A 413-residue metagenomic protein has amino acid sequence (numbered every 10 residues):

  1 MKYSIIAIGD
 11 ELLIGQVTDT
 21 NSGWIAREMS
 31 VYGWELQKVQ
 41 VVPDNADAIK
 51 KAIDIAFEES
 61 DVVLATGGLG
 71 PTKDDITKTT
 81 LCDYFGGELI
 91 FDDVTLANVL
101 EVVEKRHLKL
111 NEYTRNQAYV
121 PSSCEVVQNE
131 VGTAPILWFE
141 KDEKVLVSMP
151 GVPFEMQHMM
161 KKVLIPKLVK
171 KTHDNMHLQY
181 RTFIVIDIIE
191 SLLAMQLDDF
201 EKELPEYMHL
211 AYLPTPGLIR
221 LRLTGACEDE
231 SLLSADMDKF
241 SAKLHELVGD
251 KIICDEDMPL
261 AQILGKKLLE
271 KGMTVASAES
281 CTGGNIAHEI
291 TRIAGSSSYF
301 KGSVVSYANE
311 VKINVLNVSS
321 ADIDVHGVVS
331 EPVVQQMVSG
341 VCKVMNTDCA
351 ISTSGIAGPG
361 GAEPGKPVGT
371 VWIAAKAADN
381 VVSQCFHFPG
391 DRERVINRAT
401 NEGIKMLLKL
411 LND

Functional and structural regions predicted by a protein language model:
M1-Q40, S231-A235: Glycine-rich phosphate/diphosphate-binding loop of Rossmann-like nucleotide-binding domains
Y3-I5, L146, V275: Conserved hydrophobic helix-helix packing surfaces used for dimerization/oligomerization
D10-E11, G68-P71, G151-F154, L218 (+1 more regions): Short glycine-rich anion-binding loops that position phosphate/pyrophosphate groups of nucleotides and phosphorylated
A26, S30-I55, F91-G132, V311-D348: Glycine-rich oxoanion-binding loops at beta->alpha junctions
A48-K51, E58, D75-K171: Proline/glycine-rich low-complexity loops and linkers
E140-G217, R222-T224, L232-M237: Accessory alpha-helical/coil subdomains and C-terminal extensions that flank or cap enzyme catalytic cores
E230-D413: Short alpha-helical segments enriched in small residues
